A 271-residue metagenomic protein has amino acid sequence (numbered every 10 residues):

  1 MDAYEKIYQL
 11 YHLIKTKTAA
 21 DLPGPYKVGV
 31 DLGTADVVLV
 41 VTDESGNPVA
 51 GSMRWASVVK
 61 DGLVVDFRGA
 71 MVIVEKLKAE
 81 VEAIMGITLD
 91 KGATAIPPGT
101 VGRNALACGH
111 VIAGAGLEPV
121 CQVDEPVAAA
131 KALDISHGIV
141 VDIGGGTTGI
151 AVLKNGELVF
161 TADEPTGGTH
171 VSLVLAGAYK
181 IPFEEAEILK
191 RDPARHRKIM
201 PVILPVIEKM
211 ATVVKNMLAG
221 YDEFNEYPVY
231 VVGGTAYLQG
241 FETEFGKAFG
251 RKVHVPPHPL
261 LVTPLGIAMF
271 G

Functional and structural regions predicted by a protein language model:
M1-T34, V38-I143, E157-G271: Nucleotide/phosphate-binding catalytic cleft detector across ATP-hydrolyzing and phosphate-transferring enzymes
G146: Short glycine-rich anion-binding loops that position phosphate/pyrophosphate groups of nucleotides and phosphorylated
G149-A151: A structural feature that tracks compact, well-ordered secondary-structure segments with a strong bias toward
K154: A cytosolic small-molecule/anion-sensing beta-strand core signal
